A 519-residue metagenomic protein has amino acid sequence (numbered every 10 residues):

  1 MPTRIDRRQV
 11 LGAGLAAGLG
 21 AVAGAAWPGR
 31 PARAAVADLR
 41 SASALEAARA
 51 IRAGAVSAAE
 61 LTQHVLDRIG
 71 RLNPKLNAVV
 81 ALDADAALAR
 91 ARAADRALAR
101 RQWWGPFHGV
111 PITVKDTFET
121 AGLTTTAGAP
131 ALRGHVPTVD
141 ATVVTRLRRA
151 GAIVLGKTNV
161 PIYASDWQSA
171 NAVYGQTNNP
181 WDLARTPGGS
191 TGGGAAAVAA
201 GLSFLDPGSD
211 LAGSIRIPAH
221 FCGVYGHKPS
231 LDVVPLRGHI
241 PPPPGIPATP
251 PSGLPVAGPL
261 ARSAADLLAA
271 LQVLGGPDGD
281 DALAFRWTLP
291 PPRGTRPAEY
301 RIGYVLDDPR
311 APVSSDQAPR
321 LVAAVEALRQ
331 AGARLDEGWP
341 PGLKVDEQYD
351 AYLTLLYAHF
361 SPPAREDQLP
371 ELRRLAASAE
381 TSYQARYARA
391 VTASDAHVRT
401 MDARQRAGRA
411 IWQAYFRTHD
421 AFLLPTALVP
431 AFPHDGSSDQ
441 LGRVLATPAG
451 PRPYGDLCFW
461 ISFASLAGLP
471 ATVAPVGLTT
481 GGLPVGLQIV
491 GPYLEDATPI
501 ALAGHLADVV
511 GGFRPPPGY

Functional and structural regions predicted by a protein language model:
M1-A17: N-terminal secretory signal peptides and thylakoid transit peptides that target proteins across membranes
G14, A35-A212, E326, A331-G332 (+1 more regions): Gly/Ser-rich catalytic/binding loops embedded in alpha/beta enzyme cores
R33-A37, A200, K228-V325, A501 (+1 more regions): A short helix-breaking turn/cap at a secondary-structure junction
E46-A53, L132-H135, P255-R262, R389-A390 (+1 more regions): Short, well-ordered beta-strand elements within core beta-sheets of diverse protein domains
G54, G109, R149, I153 (+3 more regions): Glycine-rich, small-residue loops and helix-cap segments that act as flexible hinges at active-site edges
A58-Q63, R92-D95, V313-P341, A364-R373 (+1 more regions): Acyltransferase
F107-A127, L236, R296-L306, T354-Q413 (+3 more regions): Short helix-loop capping/hinge segments that flank enzyme active sites or metal/cofactor-binding pockets
P137-L274, L466, P470-T479, L483-G486: Short glycine/serine-rich loop segments
